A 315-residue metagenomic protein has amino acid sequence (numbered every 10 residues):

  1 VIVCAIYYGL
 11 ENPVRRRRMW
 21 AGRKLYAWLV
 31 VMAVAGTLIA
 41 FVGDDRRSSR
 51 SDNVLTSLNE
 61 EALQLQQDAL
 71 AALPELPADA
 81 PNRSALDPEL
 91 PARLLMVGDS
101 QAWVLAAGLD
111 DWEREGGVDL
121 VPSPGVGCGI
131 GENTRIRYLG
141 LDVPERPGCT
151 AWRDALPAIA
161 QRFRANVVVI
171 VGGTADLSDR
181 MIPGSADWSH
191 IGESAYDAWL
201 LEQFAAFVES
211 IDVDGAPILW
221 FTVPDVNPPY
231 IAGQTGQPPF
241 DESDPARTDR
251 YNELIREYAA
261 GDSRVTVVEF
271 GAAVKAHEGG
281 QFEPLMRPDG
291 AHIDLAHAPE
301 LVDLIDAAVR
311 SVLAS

Functional and structural regions predicted by a protein language model:
V1-G9, A35-G36: Alpha-helical transmembrane segments of multi-pass integral membrane proteins
P13-L95, Q101-A107, E115-D119, L313-S315: N-terminal secretory targeting modules
D87-V97, Q101-S194: Conserved SGNH/GDSL esterase-like catalytic core that processes O-acyl groups on lipids and polysaccharides
M96, V104, G108, A151-A155 (+8 more regions): Extracytoplasmic/secreted proteins, especially bacterial periplasmic and envelope-associated proteins
F163, Q203-W220, L254-V268, A308: A structural motif corresponding to the C-terminal end of an alpha-helix and its immediate exit/capping segment
V171-G184, V208-T248: Active-site segments of SGNH/GDSL-like serine hydrolases that catalyze O-acetyl group transfer/hydrolysis on lipids
S189-A198, P239-S243: The substrate-binding groove and active-site-proximal loops of carbohydrate-active enzymes, especially glycoside
D225-S315: Catalytic His-Asp segment of secreted/periplasmic serine-dependent ester chemistry enzymes
